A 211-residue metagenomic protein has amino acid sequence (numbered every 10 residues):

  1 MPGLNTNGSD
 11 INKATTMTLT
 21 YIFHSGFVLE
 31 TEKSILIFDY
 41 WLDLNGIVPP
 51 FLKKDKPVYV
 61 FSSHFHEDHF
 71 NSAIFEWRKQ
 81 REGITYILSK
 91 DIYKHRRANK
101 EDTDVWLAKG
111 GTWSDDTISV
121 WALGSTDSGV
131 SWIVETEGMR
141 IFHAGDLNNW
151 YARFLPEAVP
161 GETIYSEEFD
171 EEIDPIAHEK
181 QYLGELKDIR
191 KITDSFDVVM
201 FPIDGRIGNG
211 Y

Functional and structural regions predicted by a protein language model:
P2-T15, Y86-I141, E179: Metallo-beta-lactamase
N5-I11, I22, G26-F65, S72-W77 (+1 more regions): Pre-active-site segment of Zn-dependent metallo-hydrolases
T18, G26-V28, S131-I133: Short, surface-exposed charged micro-motifs
T18-Y21, L36-D39, I118-S125, R140-D146 (+1 more regions): Active-site-proximal beta-strand elements of phosphoester/diester hydrolases
F23-S25, E82, S128-V130: Residues that flank catalytic or metal-binding motifs in active/ligand-binding sites
D43-I47, F65-F70, Y93-R96, G111-W113 (+3 more regions): Active-site environment of divalent metal-dependent phosphoester hydrolases
P49-W113: Active-site HxH/HxHxD metal-binding segment of metal-dependent hydrolases
D197-I207: Glycine-rich anion-binding loop/nest that anchors nucleotide
